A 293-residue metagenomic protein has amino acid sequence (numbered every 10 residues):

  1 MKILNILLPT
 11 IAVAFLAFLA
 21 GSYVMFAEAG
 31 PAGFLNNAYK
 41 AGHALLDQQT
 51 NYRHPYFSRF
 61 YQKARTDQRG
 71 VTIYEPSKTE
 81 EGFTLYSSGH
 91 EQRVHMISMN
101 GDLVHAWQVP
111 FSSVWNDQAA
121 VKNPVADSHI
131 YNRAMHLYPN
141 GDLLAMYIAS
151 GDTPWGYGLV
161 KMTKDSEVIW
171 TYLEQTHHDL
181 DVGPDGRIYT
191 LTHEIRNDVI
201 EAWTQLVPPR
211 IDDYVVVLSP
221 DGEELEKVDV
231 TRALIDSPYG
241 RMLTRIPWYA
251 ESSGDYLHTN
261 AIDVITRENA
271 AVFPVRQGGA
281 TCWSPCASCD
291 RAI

Functional and structural regions predicted by a protein language model:
I3-I293: Histidine-/acidic-rich catalytic cores in large beta-rich domains
